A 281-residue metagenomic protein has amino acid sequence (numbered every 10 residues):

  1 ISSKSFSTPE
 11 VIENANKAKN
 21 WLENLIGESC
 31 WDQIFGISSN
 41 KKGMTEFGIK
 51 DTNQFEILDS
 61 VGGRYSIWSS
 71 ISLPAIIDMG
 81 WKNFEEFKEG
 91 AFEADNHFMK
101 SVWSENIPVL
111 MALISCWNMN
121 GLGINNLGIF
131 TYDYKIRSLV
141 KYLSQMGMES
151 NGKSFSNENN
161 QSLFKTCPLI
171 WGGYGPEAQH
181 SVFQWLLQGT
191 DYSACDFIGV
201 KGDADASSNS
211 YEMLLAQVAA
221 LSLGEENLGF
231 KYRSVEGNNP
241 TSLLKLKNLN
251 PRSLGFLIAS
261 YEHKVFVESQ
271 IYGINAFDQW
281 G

Functional and structural regions predicted by a protein language model:
I1-I49, F55-G281: A SIS-like phosphosugar-recognition module
